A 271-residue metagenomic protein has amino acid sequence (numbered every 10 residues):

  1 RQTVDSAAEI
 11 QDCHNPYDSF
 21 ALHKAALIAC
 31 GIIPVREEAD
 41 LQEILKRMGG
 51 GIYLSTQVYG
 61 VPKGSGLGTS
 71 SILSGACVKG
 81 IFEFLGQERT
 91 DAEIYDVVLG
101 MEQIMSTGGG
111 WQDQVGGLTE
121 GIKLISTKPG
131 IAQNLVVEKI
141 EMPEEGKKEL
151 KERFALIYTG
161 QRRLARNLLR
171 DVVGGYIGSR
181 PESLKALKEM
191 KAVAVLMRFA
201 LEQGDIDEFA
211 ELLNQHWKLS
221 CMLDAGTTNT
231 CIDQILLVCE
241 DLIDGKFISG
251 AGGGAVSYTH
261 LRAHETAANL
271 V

Functional and structural regions predicted by a protein language model:
R1-R47, G60, F84-Q87, Y95-G108 (+2 more regions): C-terminal nucleotide
G50-T56: Flexible, acidic active-site loops/lids enriched in D/E/S/T/G that coordinate Mg2+ and/or position polar
S65-Q87: DPxDG-like acidic metal-binding loop motif
A255: Conserved glycine-rich beta-strand-loop-beta hairpin in the small C-terminal domain of fold type I
